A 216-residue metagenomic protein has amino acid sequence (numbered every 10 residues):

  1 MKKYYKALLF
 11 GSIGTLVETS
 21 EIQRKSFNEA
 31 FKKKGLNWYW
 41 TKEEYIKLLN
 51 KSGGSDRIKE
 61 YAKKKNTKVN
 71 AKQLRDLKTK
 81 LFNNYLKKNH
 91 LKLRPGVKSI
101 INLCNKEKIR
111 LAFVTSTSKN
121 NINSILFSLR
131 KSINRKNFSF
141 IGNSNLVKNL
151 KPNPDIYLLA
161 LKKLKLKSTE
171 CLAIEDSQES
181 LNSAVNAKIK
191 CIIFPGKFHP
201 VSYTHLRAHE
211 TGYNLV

Functional and structural regions predicted by a protein language model:
K3-P95, L103-K106: N-terminal helical cap/lid subdomain that shapes the substrate entry/recognition surface in HAD-like hydrolases
T15, I22, K119-N120, E179 (+1 more regions): Conserved Rossmann-like nucleotide-cofactor binding loop
F27, V97-F127, A184: Substrate-recognition element of Asp-dependent hydrolases with the DxDx(T/V) motif
H90-K92, S118-L172, Q178, N182 (+1 more regions): Substrate-recognition "cap/lid" segment bordering the active-site pocket of phosphatases
S177-S180, C191, P195-Y203: Short glycine/proline-centered loop/turn elements that form peptide/ligand docking sites
T204-T211: Conserved small/polar residues in nucleotide/adenosyl-binding loops
